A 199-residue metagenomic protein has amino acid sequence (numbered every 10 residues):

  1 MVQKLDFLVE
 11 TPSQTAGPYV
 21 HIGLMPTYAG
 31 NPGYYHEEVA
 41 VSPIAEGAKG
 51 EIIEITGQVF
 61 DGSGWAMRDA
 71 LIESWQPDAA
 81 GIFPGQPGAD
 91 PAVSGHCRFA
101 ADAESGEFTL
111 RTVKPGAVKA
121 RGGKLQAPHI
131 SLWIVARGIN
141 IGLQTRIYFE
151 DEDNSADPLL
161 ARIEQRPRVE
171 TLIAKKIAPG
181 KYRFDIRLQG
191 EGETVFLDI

Functional and structural regions predicted by a protein language model:
M1-I199: Beta-strand-dominated extracellular/periplasmic modules and repeats in secreted or surface-exposed proteins
